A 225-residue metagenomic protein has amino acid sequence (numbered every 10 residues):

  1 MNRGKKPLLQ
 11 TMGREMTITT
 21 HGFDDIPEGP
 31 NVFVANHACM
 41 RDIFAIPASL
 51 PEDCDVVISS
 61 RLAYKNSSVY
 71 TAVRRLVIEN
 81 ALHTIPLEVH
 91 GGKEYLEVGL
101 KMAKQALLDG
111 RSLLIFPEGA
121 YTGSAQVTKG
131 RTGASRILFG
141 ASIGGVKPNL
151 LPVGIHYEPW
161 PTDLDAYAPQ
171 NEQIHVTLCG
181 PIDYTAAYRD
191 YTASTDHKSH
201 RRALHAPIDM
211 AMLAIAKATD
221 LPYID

Functional and structural regions predicted by a protein language model:
M1-E15, K65-H83, E97, A168-P169: Alpha-helical membrane-targeting segments
K5-C39: Helix-to-loop junction immediately C-terminal to a conserved catalytic motif
P27-G92: Catalytic core of membrane glycerolipid acyltransferases/transacylases, capturing the structured, soluble-facing
P30-V32, G110-F116, N149: Residue-level preference for the first positions of well-ordered beta-strands
N36, G92-E97, R131, H197: A conditional alpha-helix N-cap/helix-loop micro-motif detector
R41-P47, D55, Y70, Y95-V127 (+3 more regions): Glycine/serine-rich loop-strand microenvironments at binding/catalytic pocket rims
S112, G123-T195: A cross-family acyltransferase "interaction/gating" segment
P181, A186-D225: A cross-taxonomic marker for long C-terminal extensions/tails that follow the last structured domain
